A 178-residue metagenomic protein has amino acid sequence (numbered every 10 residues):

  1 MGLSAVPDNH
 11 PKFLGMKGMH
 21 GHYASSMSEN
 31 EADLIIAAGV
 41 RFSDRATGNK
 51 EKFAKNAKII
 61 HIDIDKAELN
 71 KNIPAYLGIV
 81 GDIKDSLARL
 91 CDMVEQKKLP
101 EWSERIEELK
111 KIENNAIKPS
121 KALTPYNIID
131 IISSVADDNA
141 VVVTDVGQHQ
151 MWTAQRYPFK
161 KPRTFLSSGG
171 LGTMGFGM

Functional and structural regions predicted by a protein language model:
M1, A38-V40, D63, V146-Q148 (+2 more regions): Active-site proximal loops enriched in glycine and acidic residues that flank catalytic Cys/His/Asp and coordinate
G2-R105: Glycine-rich, acidic loop regions that bind phosphate or pyrophosphate groups
P7-D8, E107-G177: Active-site diphosphate/adenylate-binding microenvironment
T47, G177-M178: Conserved strand-to-helix beginnings and helix N-cap segments that scaffold or border functional pockets
